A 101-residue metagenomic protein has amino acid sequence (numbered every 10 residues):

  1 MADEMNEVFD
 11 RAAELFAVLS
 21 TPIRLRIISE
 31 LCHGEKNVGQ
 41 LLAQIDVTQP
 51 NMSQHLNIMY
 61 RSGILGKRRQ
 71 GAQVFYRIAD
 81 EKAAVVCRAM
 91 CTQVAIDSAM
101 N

Functional and structural regions predicted by a protein language model:
M1-E7: Short, intrinsically disordered or compositionally biased N-terminal tails of bacterial proteins
M5, V47, I64: Hydrophobic patch in the ABC ATPase nucleotide-binding domain
D10-P50, V74-K82: N-terminal helix-turn-helix DNA-binding core of bacterial DNA-binding proteins
R11-A12, R77-N101: Conserved segment of winged-helix/HTH DNA-binding domains
I28, G39, N57, R88-C91: Solvent-exposed, non-membrane alpha-helical residues enriched in polar/charged side chains
A43, Q54, Y60-R61: Alpha-helical residues within the helix-turn-helix
R61-Q70, R77: Beta-hairpin "wing" of winged helix-turn-helix
